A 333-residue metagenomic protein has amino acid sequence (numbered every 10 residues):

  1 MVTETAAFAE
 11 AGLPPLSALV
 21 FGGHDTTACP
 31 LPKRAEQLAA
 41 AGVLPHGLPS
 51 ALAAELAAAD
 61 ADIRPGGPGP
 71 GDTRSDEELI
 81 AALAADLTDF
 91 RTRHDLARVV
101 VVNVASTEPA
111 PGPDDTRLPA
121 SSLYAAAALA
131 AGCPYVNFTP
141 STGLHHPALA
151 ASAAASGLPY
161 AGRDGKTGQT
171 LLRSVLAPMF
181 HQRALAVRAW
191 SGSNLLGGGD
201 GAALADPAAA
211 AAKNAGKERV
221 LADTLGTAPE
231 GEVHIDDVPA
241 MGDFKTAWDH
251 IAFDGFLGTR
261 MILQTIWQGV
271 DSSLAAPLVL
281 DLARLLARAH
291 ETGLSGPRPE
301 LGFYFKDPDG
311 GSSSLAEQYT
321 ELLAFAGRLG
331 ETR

Functional and structural regions predicted by a protein language model:
M1-A126, A130-P134, P147-A151, A275 (+1 more regions): Metallocofactor- and cofactor-centric catalytic cores in central/energy metabolism, strongly enriched
E4, F8, G12-P15, A130-T139 (+1 more regions): Catalytic or ion-translocation cores adjacent to nucleophile or general acid/base/metal-coordination motifs in diverse
L19, R98-V102, C133-Y135, L158-P159 (+3 more regions): Structural motif
R64, P68, A130-P134, S156-Y160 (+3 more regions): Generic alpha-helix detector with strongest preference for long hydrophobic helices that associate with membranes
T116, N137, R163, M241 (+1 more regions): Conserved aromatic-histidine-acidic binding/catalytic patches
P119, L123, A130, P140 (+5 more regions): Short, well-structured alpha-helical interface segments that form or flank functional binding sites
L123-A128, L149-A154, G226-T227, F253-R260: Short amphipathic alpha-helical segments, especially helix-boundary/capping motifs
Q169-T170, S174-P299: Active-site-lining helix/loop region of Rossmann-like oxidoreductase modules
